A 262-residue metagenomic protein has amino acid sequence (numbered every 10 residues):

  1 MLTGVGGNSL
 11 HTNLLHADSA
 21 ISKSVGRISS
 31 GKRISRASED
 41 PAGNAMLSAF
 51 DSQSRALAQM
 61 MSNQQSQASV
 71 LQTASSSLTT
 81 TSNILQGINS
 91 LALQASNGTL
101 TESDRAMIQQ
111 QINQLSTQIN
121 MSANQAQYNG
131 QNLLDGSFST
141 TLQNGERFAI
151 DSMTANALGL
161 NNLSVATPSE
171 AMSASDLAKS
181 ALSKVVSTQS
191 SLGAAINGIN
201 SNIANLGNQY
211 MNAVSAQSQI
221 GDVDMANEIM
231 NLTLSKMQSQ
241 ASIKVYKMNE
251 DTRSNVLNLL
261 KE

Functional and structural regions predicted by a protein language model:
M1-S19, S35-R36, N44, S48 (+5 more regions): Amphipathic alpha-helical coiled-coil/heptad-repeat segments
N212: C-terminal catalytic core of tyrosine-transesterase DNA break-rejoin enzymes
A216: P-loop/Walker A nucleotide phosphate-binding surfaces of NTP-dependent enzymes
D222-E228: Surface-exposed loop/turn positions within long extracellular repeat scaffolds, especially the passenger domains
I229-S235: A short, polar/charged loop-to-alpha-helix boundary motif
